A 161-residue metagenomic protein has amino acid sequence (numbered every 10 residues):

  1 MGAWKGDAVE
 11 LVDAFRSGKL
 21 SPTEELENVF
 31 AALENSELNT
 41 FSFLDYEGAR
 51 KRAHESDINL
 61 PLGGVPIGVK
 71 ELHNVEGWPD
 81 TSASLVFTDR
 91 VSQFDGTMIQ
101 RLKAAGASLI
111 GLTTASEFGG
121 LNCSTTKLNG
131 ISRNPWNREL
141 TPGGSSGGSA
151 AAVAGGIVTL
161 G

Functional and structural regions predicted by a protein language model:
M1-D45: An N-terminal boundary/leader segment
A3-W4, I58-V65: Flexible N-terminal pre-Rossmann segment of NAD(P)-dependent oxidoreductases
L11-F15, A53, S149: Generic hydrophobic alpha-helical segments
G18, N59, P79: Glycine-rich loop-to-alpha-helix module at the N-terminal edge of alpha/beta enzyme cores
V29, A49, D95: Residue-level signal for inorganic ion chemistry
E47-H54, G106-A107, S116: Long amphipathic alpha-helix in the N-terminal Rossmann-like dinucleotide-binding domain of NAD(P)-dependent
L62-G161: Short glycine/serine-rich loop/turn segments
